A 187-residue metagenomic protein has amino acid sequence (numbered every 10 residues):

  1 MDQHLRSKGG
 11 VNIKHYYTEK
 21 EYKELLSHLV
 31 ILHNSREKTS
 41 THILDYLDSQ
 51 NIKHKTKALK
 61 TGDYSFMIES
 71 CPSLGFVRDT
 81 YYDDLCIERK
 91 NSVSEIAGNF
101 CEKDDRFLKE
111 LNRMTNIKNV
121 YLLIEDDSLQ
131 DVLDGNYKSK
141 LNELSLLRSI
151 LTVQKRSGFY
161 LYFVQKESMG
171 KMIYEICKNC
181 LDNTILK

Functional and structural regions predicted by a protein language model:
M1-Y82, S94-K187: Non-catalytic C-terminal interaction segments of nucleic acid-processing enzymes
D83-N91: Conserved catalytic cores of phosphodiester-cleaving nucleases, focusing on short active-site segments
